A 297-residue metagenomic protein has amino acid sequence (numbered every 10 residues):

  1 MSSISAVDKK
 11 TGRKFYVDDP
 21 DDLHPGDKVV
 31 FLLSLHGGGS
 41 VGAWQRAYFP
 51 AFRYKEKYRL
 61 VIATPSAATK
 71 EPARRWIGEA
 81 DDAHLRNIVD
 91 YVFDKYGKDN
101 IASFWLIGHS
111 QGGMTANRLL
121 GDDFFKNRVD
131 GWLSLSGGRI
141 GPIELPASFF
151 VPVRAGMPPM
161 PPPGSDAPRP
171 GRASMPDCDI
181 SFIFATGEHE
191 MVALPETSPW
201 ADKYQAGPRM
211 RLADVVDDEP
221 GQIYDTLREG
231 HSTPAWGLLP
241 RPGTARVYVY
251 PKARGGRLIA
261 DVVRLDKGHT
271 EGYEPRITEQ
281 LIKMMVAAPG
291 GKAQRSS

Functional and structural regions predicted by a protein language model:
M1-F31, V61, I77-A80, G97-L133 (+6 more regions): A domain-start/cap signature at the N-terminus of enzymes
L23-R74, G141-P142, T270-E271: Short substrate-entry loop that stabilizes the transition state in hydrolases
Y54-E56, S174-C178: Short, conserved loop/helix-junction motifs that constitute active-site signature segments in enzyme catalytic cores
R75-G97: Alpha/beta-hydrolase active-site loop
I183-T186: Short beta-strand/loop motif that positions the catalytic acidic residue of the alpha/beta-hydrolase fold
H189-A193, H269-E271: Acidic catalytic loop of the alpha/beta-hydrolase fold
V262-K267: Short glycine-rich catalytic loops that host catalytic nucleophiles or stabilize transition states across multiple
